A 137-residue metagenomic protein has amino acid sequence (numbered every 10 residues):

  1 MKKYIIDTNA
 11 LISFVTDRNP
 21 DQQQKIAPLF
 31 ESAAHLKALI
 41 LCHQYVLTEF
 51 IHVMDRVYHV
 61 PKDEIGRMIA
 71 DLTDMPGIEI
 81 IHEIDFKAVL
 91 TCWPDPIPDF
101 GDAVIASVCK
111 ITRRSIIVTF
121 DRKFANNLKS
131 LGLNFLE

Functional and structural regions predicted by a protein language model:
M1-C42, V57-D63, E137: Short, well-structured N-terminal submotif of metal-dependent ribonuclease cores
M1-K3, A106-E137: Acidic, PIN/NYN-like endoribonuclease modules and their adjacent C-terminal/linker elements
L11, L47, F124-A125: A generic structural signal for short hydrophobic patches within well-formed alpha-helices
H35-K37, M75, P96, L131: Structured helix-beta-strand junction loops
H43-Q44, D121: Helix N-cap/beta->alpha junction signal
I51-G77: Active-site-proximal, substrate-binding regions of enzyme catalytic domains and RNA-binding/basic surfaces
G77-I116, R122: Active-site neighborhoods of divalent-metal-dependent phosphate/nucleic-acid chemistry enzymes
